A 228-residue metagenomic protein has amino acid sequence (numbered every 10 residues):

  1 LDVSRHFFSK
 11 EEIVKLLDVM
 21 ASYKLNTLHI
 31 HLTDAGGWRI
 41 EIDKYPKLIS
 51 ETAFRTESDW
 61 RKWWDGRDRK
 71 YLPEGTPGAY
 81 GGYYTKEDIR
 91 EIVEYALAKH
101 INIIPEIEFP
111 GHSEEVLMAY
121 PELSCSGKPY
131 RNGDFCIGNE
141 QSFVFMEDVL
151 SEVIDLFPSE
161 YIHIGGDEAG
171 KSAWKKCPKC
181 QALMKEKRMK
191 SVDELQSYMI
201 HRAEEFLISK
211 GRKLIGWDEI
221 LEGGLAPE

Functional and structural regions predicted by a protein language model:
D2-R212: Substrate-binding cleft of carbohydrate-active enzyme catalytic domains
L214-L221: Surface-exposed extracellular loop regions of Gram-negative outer-membrane beta-barrel proteins
G223-E228: Short, intrinsically disordered, charge-balanced linker/junction segments flanking boundaries in proteins
